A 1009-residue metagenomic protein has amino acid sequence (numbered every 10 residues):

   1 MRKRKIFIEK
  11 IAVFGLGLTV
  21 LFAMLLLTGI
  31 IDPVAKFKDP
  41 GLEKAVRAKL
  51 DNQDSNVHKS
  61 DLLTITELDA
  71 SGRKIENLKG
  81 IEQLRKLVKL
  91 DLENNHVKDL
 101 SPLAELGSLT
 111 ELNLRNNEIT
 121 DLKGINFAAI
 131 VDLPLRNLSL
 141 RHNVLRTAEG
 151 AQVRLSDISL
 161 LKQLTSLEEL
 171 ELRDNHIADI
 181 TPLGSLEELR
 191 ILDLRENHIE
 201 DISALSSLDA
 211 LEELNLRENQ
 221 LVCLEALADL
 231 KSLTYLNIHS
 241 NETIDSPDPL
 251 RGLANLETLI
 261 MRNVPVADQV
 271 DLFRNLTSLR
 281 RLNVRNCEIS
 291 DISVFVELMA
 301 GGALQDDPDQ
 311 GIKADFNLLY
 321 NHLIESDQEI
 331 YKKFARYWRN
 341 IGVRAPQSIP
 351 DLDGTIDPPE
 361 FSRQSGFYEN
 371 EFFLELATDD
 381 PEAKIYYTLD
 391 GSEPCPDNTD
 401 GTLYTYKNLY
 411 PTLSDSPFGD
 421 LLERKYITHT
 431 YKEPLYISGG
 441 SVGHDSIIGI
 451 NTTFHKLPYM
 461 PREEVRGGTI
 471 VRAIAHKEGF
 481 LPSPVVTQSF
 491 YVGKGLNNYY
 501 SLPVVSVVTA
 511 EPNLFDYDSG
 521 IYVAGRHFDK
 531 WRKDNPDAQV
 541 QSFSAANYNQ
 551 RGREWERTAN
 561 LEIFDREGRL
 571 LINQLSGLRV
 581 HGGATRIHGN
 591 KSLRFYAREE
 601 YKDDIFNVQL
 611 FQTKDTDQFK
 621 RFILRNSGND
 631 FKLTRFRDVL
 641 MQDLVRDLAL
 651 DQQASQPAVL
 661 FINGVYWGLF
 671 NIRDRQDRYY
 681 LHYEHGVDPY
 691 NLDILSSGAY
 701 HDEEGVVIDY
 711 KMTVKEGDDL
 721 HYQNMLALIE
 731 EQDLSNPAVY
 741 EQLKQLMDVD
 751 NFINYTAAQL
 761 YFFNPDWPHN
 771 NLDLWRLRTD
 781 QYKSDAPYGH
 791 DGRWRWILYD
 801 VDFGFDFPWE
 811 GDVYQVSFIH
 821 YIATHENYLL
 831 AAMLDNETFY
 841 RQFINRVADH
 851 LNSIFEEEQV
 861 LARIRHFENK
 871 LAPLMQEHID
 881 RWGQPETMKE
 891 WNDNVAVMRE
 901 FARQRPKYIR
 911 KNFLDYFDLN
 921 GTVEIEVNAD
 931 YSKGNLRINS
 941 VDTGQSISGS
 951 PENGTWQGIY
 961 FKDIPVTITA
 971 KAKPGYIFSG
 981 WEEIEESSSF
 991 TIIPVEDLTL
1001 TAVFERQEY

Functional and structural regions predicted by a protein language model:
F7-G17, L21-K89, P102, G124 (+8 more regions): N-terminal capping/linker segments that flank leucine-rich repeat
E67-E76, K86-V97, S108, N113-E118 (+11 more regions): Concave beta-strand-loop units of leucine-rich repeat
I81-Q83, L103-E105, I125-I130, L161-K162 (+6 more regions): Hydrophobic anchor residues at the C-terminal helix/turn of individual leucine-rich repeat
G150, F295, T388-D390, P396-D400 (+13 more regions): Short, solvent-exposed loop/turn and secondary-structure capping segments
L319, T355, S501-V505, P512-H527 (+14 more regions): Middle-to-C-terminal accessory/interaction subdomains
P350-T558, I563-D565, I572-Q574, Q781-Y782 (+3 more regions): Short, compositionally stereotyped local motifs that mark structural "simplifiers"
K425-T430, L435, S441, I448 (+4 more regions): Short, conserved helix/loop micro-motifs enriched in His/Cys and acidic residues
V507, W531-G705: Conserved ATP-binding subdomain of kinase catalytic cores across diverse folds
